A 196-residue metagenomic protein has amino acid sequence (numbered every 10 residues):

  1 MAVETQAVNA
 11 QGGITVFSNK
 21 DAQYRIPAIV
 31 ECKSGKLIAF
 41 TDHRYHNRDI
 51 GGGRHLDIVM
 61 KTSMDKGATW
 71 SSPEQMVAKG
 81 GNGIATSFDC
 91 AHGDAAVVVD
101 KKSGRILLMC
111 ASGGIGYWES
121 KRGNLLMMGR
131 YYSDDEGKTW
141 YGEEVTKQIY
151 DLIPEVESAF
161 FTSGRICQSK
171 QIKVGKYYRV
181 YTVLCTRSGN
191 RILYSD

Functional and structural regions predicted by a protein language model:
V3-D196: Asp-box/BNR beta-propeller blade signature and adjacent active/binding-site loops in extracellular glycan-interacting
